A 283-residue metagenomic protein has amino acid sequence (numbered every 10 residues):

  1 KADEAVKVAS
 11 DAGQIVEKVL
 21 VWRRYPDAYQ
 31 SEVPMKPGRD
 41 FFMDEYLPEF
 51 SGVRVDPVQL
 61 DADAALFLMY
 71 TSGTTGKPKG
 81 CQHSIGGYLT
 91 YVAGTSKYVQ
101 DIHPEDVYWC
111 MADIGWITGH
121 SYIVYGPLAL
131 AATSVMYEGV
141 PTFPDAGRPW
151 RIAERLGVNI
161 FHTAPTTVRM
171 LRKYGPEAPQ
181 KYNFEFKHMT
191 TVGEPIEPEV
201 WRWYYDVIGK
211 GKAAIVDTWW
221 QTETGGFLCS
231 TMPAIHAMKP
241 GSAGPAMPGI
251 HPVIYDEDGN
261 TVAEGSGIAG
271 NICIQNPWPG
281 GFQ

Functional and structural regions predicted by a protein language model:
K1-A5, G80-Q82, T133-P141, M170 (+1 more regions): Short beta-strand->loop structural element characteristic of the AMP-binding/adenylate-forming
A2, E154, F161, W278-G280: AMP-binding/adenylate-forming catalytic core of the ANL superfamily
V16-D27, M35-Y70, K77, G87 (+1 more regions): Conserved pre-ATP/AMP-binding loop-to-beta segment of ANL
L47, A132, N159-T163, R172-P240 (+2 more regions): Gly/Ser/Thr-rich phosphate-binding loop
P57-L60, A237-A246, A263: Short Gly/Pro-enriched turn/cap motifs at secondary-structure boundaries
A65, T71-T74, S96, Y108 (+5 more regions): Conserved S/T- and glycine-rich ATP-binding loop of Class I adenylate-forming
L89-V107, I117-N159, K173-P176: Conserved AMP-binding/adenylation subdomain of ANL enzymes
P245-G249, N260-Q283: Conserved ATP/PPi-binding loop(s) of AMP-dependent carboxylate-activating enzymes
